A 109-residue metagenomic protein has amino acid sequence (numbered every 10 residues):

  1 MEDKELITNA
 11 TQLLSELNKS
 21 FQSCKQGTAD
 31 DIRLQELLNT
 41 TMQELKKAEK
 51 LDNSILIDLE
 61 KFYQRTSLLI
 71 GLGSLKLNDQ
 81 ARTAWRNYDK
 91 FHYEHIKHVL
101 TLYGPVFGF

Functional and structural regions predicted by a protein language model:
M1-N39, I96-F109: Short terminal alpha-helical segments
D3-A10, A48, D52-I55, L59 (+3 more regions): Intrinsic-disorder-associated interaction segments
A10, A29, A48, A81-A84: A sequence-composition feature that detects small, non-aromatic residues
L13, E44, A84-N87: Compositionally biased non-globular segments, especially hydrophobic aliphatic-rich helices of signal peptides
S20-K25, D31, L56, S74-R82 (+1 more regions): Intrinsically disordered, low-complexity coil segments
C24-I70: Amphipathic alpha-helical interaction modules
Q64-F109: Amphipathic alpha-helical binding modules
